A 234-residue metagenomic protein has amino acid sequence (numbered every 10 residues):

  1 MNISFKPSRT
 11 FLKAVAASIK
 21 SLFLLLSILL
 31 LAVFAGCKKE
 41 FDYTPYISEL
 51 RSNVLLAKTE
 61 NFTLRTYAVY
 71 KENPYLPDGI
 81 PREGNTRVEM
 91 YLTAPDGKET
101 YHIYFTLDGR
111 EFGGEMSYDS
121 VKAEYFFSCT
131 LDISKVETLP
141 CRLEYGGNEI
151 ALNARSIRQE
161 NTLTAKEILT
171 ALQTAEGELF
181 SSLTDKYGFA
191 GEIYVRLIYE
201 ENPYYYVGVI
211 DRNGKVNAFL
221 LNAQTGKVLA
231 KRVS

Functional and structural regions predicted by a protein language model:
V33-G36: C-terminal motif of bacterial Sec signal peptides marking the signal peptidase cleavage site
K38-E40: Bacterial signal peptide processing site
Y43-P95: Extracellular ectodomain segments of secreted/surface proteins
R51, R87-E89, A94, T100-G109 (+1 more regions): Short, non-transmembrane alpha-helical segments in secretory-pathway proteins
L55, G113-V121, K215-S234: A short, surface-exposed interaction/processing loop segment used at functional sites
S117-N148: Short, solvent-exposed, Trp/other aromatic-anchored flexible loops in extracytoplasmic proteins
F127, D132, D185-A223, R232-V233: Exposed beta-strand-loop-beta-strand "reactive/processing" segments of non-cytosolic proteins
N148-R158: Edge beta-strands of extracellular beta-sandwich domains
